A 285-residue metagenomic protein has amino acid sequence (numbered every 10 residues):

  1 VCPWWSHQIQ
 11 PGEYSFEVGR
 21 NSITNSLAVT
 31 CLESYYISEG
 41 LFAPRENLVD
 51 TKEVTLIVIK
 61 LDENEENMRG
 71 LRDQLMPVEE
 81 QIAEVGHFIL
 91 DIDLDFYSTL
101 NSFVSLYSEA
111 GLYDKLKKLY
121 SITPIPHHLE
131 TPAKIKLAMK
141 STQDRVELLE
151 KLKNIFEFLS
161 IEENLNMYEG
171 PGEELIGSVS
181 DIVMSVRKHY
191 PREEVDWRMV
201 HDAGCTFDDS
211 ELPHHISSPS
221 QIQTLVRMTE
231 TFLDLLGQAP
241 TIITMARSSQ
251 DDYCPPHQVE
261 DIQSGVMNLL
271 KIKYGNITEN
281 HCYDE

Functional and structural regions predicted by a protein language model:
P3-E285: Catalytic cores of soluble, metal-dependent hydrolases
